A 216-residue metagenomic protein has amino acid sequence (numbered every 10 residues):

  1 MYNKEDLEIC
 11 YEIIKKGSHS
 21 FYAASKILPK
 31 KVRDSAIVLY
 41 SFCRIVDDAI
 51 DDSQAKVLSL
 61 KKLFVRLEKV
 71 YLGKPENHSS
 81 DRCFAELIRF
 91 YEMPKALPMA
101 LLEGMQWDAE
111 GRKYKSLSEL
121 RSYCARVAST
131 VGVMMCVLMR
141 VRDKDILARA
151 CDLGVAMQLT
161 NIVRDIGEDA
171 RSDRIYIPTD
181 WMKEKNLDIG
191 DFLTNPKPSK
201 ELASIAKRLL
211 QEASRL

Functional and structural regions predicted by a protein language model:
M1-L216: Acidic catalytic motifs of isoprenoid enzymes
